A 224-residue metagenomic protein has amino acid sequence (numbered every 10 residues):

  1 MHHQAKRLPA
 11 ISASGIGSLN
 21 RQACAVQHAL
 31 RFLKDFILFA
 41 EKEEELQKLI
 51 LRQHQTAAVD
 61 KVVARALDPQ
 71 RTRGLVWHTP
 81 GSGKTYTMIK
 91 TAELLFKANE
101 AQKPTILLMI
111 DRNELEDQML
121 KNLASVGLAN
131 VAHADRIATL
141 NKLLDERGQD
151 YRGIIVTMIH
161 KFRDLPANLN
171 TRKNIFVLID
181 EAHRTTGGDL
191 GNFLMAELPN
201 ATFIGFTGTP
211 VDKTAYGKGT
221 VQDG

Functional and structural regions predicted by a protein language model:
M1, T171-G224: Signature of the SF2 helicase/ATPase Hel1-core->accessory helical subdomain module
M1-T105, I110, E114-N130, G153-I154 (+2 more regions): ATP-dependent helicase/translocase motor core
S82-Y86, E114-Q118, R163-L165, R184-G187 (+2 more regions): Flexible loop/turn segments at secondary-structure boundaries
A98-A101, R147-Q149, N168-T171, M195-N200: Conserved catalytic network of the ASCE P-loop NTPase/AAA+ motor domain
N99-P104, V131-A134, A215-G224: Flexible phosphate/Mg2+-sensing switch loops adjacent to catalytic phosphate-binding sites
N113, A134-L143, M158-D164: Conserved helicase motor
A138-I155, N168-L169: Conserved motor-coupling elements within RecA-like helicase/translocase cores
